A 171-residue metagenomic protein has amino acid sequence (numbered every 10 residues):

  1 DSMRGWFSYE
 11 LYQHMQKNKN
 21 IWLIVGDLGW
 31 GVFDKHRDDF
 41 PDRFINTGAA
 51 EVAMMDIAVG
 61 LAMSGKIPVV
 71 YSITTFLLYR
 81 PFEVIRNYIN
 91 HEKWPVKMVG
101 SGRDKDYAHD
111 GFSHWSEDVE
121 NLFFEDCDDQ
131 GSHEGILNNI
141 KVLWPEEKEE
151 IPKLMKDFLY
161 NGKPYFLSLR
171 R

Functional and structural regions predicted by a protein language model:
D1-R170: Thiamine diphosphate
